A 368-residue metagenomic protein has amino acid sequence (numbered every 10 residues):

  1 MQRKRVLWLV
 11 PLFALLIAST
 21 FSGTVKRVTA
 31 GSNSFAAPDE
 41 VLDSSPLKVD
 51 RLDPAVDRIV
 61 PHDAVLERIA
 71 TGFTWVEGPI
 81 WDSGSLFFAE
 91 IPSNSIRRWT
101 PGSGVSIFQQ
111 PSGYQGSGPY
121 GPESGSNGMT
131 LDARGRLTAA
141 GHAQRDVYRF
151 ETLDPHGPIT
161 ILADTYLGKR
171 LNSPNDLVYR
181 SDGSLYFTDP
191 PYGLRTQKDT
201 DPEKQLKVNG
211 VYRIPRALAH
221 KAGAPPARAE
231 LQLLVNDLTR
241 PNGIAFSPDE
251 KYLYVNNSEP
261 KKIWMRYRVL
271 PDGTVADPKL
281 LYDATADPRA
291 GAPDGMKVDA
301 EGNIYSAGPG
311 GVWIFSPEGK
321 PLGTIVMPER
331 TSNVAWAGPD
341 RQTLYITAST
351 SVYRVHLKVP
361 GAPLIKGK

Functional and structural regions predicted by a protein language model:
M1-V10: Bacterial N-terminal signal peptides that target proteins for export
Q2, F21-K368: Sequence-structural signature of mature extracellular/luminal beta-sheet repeat domains, prominently beta-propellers
V10-T20: Bacterial N-terminal signal peptides
